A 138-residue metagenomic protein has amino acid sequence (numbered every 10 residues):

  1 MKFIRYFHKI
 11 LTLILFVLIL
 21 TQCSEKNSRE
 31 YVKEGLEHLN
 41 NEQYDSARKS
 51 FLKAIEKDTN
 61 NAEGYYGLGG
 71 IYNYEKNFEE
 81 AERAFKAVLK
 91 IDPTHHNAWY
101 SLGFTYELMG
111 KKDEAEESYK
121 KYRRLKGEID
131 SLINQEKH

Functional and structural regions predicted by a protein language model:
K2-L11: Bacterial N-terminal signal peptides that target proteins for export
L20-Q22: C-terminal motif of bacterial Sec signal peptides marking the signal peptidase cleavage site
K26-K57: Alpha-helical segment of the N-proximal tetratricopeptide repeat
K33, G67, S101, Q135-E136: Canonical tetratricopeptide repeat
N41-K53, E75-A87, M109-K126: Structural signature of tandem alpha-helical TPR/SEL1-like repeats, specifically the intra-repeat loop/turn
